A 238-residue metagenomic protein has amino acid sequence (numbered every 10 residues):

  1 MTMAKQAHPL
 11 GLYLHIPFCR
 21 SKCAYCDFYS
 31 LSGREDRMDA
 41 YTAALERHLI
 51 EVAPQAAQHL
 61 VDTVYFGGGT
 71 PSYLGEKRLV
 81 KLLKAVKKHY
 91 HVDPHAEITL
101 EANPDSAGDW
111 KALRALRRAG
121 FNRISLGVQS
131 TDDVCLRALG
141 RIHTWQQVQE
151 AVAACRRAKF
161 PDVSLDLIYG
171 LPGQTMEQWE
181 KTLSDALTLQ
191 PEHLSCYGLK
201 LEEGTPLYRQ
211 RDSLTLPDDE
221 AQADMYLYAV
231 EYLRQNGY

Functional and structural regions predicted by a protein language model:
T2-P9, S30-Q55, H59-Y238: C-terminal scaffold of the Radical SAM
L12-H15: Short active-site neighborhood of thiol/selenol oxidoreductases, capturing the structured segment around
P17-S30: Local cysteine-cluster metal-coordination motifs and their immediate loop/turn environment, predominantly Fe-S cluster
